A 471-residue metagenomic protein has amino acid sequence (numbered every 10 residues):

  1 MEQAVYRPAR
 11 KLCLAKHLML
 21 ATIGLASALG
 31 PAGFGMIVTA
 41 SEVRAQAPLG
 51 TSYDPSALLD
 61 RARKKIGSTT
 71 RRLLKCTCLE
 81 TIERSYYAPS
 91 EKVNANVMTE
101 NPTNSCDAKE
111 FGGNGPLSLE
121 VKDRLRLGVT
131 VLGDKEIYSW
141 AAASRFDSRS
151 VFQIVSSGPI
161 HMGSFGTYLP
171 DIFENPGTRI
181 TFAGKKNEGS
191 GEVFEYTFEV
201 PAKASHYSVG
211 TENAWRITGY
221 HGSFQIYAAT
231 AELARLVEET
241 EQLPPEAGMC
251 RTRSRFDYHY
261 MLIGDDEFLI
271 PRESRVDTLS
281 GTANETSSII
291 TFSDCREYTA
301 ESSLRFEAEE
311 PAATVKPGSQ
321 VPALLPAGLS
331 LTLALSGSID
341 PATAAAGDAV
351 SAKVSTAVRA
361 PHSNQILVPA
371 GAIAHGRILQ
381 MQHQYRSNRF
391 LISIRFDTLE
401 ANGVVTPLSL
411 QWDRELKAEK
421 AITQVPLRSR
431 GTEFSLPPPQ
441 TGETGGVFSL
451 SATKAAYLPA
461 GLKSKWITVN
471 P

Functional and structural regions predicted by a protein language model:
M1-A15: N-terminal secretory signal peptides that target proteins for export/translocation
L12-P31: Sec-dependent N-terminal signal peptides
L29-Q46: Signal peptide processing junction and immediate N-terminal pro/mature segment of secreted/exported proteins
V43-Y220, A229-A234, T240-S254, H259-L324 (+1 more regions): Structured extracytoplasmic
K185, Q225-I226, T398-L399: Hydrophobic beta-strand positions
H221-A228, R359-A360: Active-site and channel-lining beta-strand-loop segments that bind or position nucleotide-derived/phosphorylated
F224-I226, E238, V368: Extended non-catalytic domains of envelope/secretory-pathway proteins
A234-L236, Q320-P471: Contiguous beta-sheet cores, especially beta-hairpins with glycine/small-residue-rich turns and Gly-(small hydrophobic)
